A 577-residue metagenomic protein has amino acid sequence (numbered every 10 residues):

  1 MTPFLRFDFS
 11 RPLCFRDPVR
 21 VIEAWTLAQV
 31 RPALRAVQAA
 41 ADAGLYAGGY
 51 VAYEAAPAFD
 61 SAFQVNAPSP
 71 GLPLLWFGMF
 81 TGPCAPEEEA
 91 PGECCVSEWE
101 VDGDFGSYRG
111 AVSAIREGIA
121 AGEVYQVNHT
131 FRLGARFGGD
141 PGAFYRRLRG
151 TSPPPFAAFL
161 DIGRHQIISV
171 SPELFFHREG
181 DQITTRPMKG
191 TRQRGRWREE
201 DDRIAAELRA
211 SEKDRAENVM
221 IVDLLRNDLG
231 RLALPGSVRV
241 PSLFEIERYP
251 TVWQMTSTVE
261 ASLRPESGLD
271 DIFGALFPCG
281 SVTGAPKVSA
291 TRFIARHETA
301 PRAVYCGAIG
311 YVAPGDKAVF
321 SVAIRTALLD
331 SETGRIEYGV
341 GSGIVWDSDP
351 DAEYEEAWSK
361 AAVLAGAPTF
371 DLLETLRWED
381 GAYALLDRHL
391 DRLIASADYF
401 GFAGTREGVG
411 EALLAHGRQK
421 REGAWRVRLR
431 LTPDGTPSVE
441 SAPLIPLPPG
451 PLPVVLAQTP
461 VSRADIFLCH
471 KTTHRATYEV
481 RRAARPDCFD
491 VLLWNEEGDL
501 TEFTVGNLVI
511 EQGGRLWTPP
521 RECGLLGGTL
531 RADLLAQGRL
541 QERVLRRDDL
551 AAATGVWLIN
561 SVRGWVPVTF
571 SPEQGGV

Functional and structural regions predicted by a protein language model:
M1-T375, N495: Extended alpha-helical targeting/anchoring segments, especially N-terminal organellar/secretory targeting helices
A206, N218, M255, V322 (+1 more regions): Helix-start/capping segments and mature chain N-termini
